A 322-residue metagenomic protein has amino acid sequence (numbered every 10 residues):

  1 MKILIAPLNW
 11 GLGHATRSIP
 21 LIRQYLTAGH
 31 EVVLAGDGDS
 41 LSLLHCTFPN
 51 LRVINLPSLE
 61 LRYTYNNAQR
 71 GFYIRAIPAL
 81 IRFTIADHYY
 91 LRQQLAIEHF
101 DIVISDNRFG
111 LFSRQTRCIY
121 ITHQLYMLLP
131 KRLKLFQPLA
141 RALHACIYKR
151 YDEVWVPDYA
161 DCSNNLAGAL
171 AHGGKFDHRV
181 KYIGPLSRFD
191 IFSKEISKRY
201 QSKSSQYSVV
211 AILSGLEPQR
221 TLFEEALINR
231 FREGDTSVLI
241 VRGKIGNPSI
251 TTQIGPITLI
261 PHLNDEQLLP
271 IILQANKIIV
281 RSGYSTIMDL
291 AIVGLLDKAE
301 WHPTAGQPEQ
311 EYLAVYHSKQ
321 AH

Functional and structural regions predicted by a protein language model:
P7-I19, P218-T221: A short, glycine/small-residue-rich beta-strand->loop->alpha-helix junction that serves as a flexible
P7-N9, A28, V32-P78, T258-L259: Conserved nucleotide-sugar phosphate-binding/catalytic loop shared by glycosyltransferases and other
A15-Y25, S40: Short amphipathic alpha-helix
I22, L170, P185-K277: Donor-nucleotide binding loops and adjacent catalytic segments primarily of GT-B fold Leloir glycosyltransferases
D37-S42, V103-G110, V241-S249: Short, polar loop motifs at secondary-structure junctions
Q69-G110: Conserved nucleotide-sugar donor-binding subdomain of glycosyltransferases
R114-Y182: Active-site-proximal region of nucleotide-activated glycan assembly enzymes, centered on histidine/acidic-rich loops
Q267-Y312: A donor-sugar binding/catalytic signature common to diverse glycosyltransferases and related nucleotide-sugar
